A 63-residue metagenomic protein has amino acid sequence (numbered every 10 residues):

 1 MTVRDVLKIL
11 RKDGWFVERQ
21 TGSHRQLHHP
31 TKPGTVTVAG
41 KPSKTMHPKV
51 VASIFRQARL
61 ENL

Functional and structural regions predicted by a protein language model:
R4, K8, D13, K32-L63: C-terminal structural segments of small proteins and small subunits
W15-R19: Amphipathic, hydrophobic secondary-structure cores in small proteins
L27-T31: Active-site beta-strand termini and strand-to-loop segments that position acidic
